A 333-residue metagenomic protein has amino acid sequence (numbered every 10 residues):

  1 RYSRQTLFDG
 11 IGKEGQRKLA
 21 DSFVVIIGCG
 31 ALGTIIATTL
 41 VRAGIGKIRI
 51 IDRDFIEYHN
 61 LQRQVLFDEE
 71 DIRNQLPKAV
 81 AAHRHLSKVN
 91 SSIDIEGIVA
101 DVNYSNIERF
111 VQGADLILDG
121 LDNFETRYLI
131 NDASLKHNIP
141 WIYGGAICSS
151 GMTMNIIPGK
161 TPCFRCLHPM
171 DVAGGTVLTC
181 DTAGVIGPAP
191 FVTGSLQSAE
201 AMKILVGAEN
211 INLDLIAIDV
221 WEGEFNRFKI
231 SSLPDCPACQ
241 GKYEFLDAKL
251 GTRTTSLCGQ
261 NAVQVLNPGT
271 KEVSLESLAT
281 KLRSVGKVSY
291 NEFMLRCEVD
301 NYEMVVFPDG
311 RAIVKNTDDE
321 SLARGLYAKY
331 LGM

Functional and structural regions predicted by a protein language model:
R1-M333: Adenine nucleotide-associated cytosolic modules
